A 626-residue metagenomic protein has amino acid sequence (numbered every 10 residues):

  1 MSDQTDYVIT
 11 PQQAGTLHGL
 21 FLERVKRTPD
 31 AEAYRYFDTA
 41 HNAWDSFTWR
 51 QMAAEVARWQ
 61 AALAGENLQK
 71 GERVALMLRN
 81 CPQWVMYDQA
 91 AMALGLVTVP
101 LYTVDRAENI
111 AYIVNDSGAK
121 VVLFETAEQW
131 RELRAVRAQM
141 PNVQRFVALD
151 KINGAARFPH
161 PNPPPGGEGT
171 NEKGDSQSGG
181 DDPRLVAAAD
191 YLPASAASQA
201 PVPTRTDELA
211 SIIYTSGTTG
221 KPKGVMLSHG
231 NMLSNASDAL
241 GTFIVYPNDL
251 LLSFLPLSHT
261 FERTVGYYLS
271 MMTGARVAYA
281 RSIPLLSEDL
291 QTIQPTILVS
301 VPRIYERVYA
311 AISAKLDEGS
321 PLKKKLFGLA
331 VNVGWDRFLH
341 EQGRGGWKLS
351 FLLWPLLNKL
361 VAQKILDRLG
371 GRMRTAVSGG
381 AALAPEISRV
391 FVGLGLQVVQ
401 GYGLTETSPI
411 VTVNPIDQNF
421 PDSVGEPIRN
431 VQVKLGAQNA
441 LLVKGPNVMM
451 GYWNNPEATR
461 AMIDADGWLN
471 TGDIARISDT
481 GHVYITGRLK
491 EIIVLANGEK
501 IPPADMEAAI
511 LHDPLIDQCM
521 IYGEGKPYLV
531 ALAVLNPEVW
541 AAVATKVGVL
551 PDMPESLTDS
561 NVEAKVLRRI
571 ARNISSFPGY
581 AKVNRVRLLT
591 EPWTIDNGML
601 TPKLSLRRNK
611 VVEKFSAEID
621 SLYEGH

Functional and structural regions predicted by a protein language model:
P29-E32, A148, L185, S195-Y214 (+2 more regions): Conserved pre-ATP/AMP-binding loop-to-beta segment of ANL
D30-Q89, R106-A111, A189-D190, H229-G230: Conserved AMP-binding/adenylate-forming core of the ANL superfamily
D38-H41, E128-T206, I312-K364: ANL superfamily adenylate-forming
S46-R50, A210-A236: Conserved AMP-binding A3 loop
D105-A135, N235-L252, I283-I297, R368 (+1 more regions): Conserved ATP-dependent adenylate/AMP-binding module captured primarily in the ANL superfamily
L233-L250, L257-K359, R372, Q397: Conserved AMP-binding/adenylation subdomain of ANL enzymes
P427-L495, H512: Conserved ATP-binding/catalytic segment of the ANL
I493, Q518-I521, L567-H626: Conserved C-terminal "lid"/linker of ANL adenylate-forming enzymes
